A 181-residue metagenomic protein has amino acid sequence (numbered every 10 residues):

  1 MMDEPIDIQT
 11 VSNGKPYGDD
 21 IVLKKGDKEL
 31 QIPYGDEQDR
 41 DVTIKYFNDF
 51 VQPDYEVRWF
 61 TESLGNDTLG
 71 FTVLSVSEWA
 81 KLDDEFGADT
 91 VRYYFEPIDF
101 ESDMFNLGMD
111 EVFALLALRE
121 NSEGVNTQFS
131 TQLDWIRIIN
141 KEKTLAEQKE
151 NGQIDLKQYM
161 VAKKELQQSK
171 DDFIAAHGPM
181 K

Functional and structural regions predicted by a protein language model:
M1-K181: Contiguous interface-forming segments/domains that mediate binding rather than catalysis
